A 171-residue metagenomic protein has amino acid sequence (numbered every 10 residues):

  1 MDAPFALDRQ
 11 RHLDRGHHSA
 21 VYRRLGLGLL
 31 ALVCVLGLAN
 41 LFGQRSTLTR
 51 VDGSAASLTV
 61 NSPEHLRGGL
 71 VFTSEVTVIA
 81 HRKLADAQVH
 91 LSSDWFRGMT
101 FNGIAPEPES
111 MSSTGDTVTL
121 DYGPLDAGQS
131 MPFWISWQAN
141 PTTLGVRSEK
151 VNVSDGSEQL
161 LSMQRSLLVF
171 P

Functional and structural regions predicted by a protein language model:
R9-G53: A eukaryote-biased signal for short, well-structured alpha-helical docking elements
S54-S92: Short extracytoplasmic
T77-A80, W137, V153: Hydrophobic beta-strand positions in extracellular immunoglobulin-like domains
D94-M111, E158-Q159: Short aromatic-acidic-glycine turn motif
T114-G128: Extracellular adhesion/glycan-binding regions together with long Ser/Thr- and acidic-residue-rich low-complexity tracts
D126-L144: Low-complexity, intrinsically disordered segments enriched in Ser/Thr together with acidic residues
T143-M163: Serine/threonine-enriched low-complexity regions used as flexible
S166-P171: Short beta-strand edge segments in extracellular beta-sheet folds
